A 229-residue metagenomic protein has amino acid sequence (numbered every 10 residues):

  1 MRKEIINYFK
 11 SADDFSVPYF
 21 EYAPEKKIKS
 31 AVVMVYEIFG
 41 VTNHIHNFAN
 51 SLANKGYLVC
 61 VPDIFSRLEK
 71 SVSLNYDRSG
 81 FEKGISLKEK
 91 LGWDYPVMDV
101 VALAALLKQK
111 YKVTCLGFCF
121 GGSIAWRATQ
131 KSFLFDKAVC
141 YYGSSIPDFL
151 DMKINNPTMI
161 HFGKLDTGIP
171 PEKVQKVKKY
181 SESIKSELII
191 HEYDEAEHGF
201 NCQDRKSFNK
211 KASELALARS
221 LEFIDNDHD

Functional and structural regions predicted by a protein language model:
M1-D229: N-terminal cap/leader regions of alpha/beta-hydrolase-fold enzymes, predominantly small-molecule hydrolases
